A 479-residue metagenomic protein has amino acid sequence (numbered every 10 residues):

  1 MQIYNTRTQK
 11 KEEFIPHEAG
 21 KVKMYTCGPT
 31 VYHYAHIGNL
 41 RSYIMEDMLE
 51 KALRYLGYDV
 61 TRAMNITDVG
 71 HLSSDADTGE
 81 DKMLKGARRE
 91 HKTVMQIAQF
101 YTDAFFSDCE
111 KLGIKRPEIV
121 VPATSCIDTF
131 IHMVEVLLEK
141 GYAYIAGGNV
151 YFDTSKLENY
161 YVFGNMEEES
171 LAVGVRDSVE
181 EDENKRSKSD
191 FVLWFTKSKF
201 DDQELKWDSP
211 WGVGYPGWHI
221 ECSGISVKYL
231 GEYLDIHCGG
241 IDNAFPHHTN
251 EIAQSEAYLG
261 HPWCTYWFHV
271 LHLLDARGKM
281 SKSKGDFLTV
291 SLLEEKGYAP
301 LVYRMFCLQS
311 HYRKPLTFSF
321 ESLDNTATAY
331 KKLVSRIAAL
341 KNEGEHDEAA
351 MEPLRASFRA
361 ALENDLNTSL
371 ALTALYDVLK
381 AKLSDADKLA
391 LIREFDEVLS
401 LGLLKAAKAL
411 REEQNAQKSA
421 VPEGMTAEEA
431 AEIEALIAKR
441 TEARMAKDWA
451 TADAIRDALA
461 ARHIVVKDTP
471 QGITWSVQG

Functional and structural regions predicted by a protein language model:
M1-Y32, D47, F106-S107, I127-A339: Alpha-helical recognition segments enriched in aromatics with Gly/Pro capping that present substrate-recognition
T8, H17-G113, V466-Q471, W475: N-terminal, positively charged nucleic-acid-binding surface of large information/translation enzymes
R54, L138, A460: Anion (oxyanion) recognition and catalysis
D59-T61, G141-G147, K382, V465-K467: Short, well-structured beta-strand/strand-turn elements
A63-V69, A98-F105, K115-F130, G148-L157: Short, glycine/charge-rich beta-strand/loop segments that flank catalytic centers and engage negatively charged groups
A87-T93, E118-T124, G212, G240: The substrate-binding groove and active-site-proximal loops of carbohydrate-active enzymes, especially glycoside
K279-K282, F287-G479: Structural preference for alpha-helix termini/caps and helix-kink/transition segments
